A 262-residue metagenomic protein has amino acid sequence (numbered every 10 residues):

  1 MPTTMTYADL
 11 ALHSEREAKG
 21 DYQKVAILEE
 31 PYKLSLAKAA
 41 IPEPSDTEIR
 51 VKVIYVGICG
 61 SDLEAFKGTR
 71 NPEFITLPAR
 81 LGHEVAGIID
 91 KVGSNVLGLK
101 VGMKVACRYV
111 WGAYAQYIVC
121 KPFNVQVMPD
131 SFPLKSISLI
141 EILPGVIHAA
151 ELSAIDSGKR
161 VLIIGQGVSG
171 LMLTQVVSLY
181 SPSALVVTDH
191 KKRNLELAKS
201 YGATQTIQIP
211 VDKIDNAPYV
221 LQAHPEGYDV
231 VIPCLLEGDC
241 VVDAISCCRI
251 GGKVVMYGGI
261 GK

Functional and structural regions predicted by a protein language model:
M1-Y22: Eukaryotic N-terminal low-complexity, Ser/Thr- and Lys/Arg-rich leader segments that predominantly function as
A40-G57, T69-W111, P129-S131: Glycine-rich beta-strand-centered segment in the early N-terminal region that forms part of a ligand/cofactor-binding
D62, T174, L195, V241-I245: Generic hydrophobic/aromatic pocket-lining and core-packing "Φ" positions
K104, R160, G252-V254: Short glycine-centered segments of the SAM/dcSAM-binding site in methyltransferase folds
Y109-P122: A structural motif shared across PLP-dependent enzymes of the aminotransferase-like
K135-V211: Mid-domain Rossmann-like dinucleotide-binding core that forms the NAD(H)/NADP(H) cofactor-binding site
S153, Y201-K262: Glycine-rich cofactor phosphate-binding loops and adjacent beta1-alpha1 units of small-molecule cofactor enzyme domains
